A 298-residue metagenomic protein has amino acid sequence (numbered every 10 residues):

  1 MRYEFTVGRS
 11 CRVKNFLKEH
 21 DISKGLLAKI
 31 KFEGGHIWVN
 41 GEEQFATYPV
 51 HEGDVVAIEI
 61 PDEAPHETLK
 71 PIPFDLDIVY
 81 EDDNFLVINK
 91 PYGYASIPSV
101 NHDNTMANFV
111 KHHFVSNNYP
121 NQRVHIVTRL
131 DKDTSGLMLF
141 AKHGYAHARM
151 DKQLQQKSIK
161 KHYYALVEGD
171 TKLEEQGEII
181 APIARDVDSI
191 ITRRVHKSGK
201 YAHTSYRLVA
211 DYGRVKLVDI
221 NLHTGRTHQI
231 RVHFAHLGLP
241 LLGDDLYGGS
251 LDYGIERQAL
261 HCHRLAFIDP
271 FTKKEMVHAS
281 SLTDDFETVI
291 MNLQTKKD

Functional and structural regions predicted by a protein language model:
M1-D298: RNA pseudouridine synthases
